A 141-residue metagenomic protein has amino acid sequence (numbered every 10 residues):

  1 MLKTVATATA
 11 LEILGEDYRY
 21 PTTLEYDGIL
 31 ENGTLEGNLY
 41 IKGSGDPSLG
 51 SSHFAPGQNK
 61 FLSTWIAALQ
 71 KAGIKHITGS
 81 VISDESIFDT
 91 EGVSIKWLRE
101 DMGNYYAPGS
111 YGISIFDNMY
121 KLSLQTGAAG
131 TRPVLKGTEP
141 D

Functional and structural regions predicted by a protein language model:
M1-A10: Active/ligand-binding-proximal structured segments within catalytic/core domains that scaffold catalytic residues
E12-D141: Conserved serine DD-peptidase/penicillin-binding transpeptidase domain and beta-lactam-recognizing active-site
